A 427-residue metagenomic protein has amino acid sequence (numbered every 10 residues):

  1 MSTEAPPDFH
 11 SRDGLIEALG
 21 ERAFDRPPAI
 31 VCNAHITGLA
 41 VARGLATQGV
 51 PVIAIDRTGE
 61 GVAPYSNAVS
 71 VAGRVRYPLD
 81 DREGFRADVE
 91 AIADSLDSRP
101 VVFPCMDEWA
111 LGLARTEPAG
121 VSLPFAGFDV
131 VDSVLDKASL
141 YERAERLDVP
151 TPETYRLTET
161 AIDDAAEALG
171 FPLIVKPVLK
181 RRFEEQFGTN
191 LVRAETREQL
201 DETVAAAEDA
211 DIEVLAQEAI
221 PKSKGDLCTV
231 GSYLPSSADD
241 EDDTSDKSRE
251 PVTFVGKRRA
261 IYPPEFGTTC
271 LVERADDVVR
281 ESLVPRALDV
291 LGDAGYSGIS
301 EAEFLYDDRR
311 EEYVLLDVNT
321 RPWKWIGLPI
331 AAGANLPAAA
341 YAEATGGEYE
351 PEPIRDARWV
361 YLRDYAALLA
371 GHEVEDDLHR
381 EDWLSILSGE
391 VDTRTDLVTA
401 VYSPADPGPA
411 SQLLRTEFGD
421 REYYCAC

Functional and structural regions predicted by a protein language model:
M1-G127: ATP-binding N-terminal substructure of ATP-dependent carboxylate-amine bond-forming enzymes
S133-Q217, P221: Active-site nucleotide/adenylate-binding loops and adjacent lid/helix of ATP-dependent enzymes
A166-F171, G225-L227, D307-V314: A short, glycine/Asx- and small/polar-enriched loop/turn that sits immediately N-terminal to a beta-strand
E198, E218-A294, N319-A338: ATP-dependent carboxylate/phosphate-activation module, predominantly the ATP-grasp catalytic core and closely related
S297-D308: A short glycine-rich, hydrophobically flanked beta-strand micro-motif that places a catalytic Asp/Glu for divalent metal
D307-G371: Active-site/pore-lining binding-face segments in mid-to-C-terminal subdomains
A342-C427: Peripheral (often C-terminal) accessory segments that flank ATP-dependent C-N-forming ligase machineries
